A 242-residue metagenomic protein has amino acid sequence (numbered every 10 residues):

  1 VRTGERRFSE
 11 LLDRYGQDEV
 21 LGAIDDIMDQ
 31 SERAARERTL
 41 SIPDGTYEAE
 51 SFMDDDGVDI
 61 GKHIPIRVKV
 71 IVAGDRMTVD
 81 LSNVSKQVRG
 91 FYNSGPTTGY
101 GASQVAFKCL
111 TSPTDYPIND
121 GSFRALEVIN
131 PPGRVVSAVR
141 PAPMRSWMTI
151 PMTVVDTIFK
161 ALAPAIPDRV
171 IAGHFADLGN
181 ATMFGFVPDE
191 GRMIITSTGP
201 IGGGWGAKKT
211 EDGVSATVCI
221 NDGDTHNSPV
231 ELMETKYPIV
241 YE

Functional and structural regions predicted by a protein language model:
V1-E242: Glycine/proline-enriched, intrinsically flexible loops and inter-domain linkers
